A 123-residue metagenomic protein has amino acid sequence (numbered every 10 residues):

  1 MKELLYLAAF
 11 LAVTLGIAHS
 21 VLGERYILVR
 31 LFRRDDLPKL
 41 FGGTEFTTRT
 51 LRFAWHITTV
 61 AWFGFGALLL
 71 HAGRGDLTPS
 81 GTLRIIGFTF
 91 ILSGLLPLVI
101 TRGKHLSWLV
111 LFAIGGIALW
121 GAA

Functional and structural regions predicted by a protein language model:
M1-A9, L70-G81, G121-A123: Helix-coil boundary and interhelical linker segments in multi-pass alpha-helical membrane proteins
E3, I17, V29-R33, A72 (+1 more regions): Polytopic alpha-helical membrane-helix bundles and their juxtamembrane interface segments in multi-pass membrane
E3-R25: N-terminal signal-anchor transmembrane alpha helix
A9, I86, W108-G115: Hydrophobic core segments of alpha-helical transmembrane domains in multi-pass membrane proteins
A12-H19, W62-L69, F90-P97, G115-G121: Helical transmembrane-bundle signal
R25-T50: Cytosolic, membrane-interface loops and tails of multi-pass inner-membrane proteins
F41-I85: Alpha-helical transmembrane segments and their cytosolic membrane-interface
D76-L77, R84, I91-W108, A118-A123: Membrane-helix boundary connector in multi-pass membrane proteins
